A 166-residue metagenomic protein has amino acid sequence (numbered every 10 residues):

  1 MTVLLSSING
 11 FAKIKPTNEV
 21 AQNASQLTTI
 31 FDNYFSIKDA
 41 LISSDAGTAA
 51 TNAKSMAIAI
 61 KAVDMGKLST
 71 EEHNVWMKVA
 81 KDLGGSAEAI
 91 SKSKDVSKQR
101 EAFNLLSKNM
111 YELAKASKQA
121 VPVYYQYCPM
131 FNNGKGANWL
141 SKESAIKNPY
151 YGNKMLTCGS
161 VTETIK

Functional and structural regions predicted by a protein language model:
M1-P16: Bacterial Sec-dependent N-terminal signal peptides
E19-K166: Mature extracytoplasmic or organellar-lumen-exposed domains after removal of signal/transit peptides
